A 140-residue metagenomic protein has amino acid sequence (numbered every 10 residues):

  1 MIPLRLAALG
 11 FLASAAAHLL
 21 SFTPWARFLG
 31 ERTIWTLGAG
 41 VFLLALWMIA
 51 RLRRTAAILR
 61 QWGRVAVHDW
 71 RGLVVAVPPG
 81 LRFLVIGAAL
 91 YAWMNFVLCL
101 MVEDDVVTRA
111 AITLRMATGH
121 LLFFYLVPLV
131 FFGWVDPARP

Functional and structural regions predicted by a protein language model:
M1-A45: N-terminal signal-anchor transmembrane alpha-helix
L4, R71-A92: Loop-to-transmembrane boundary segments
A7, L84-G87, Y91-P140: Alpha-helical membrane-associated segments of multi-pass integral membrane proteins
T23, W47-R53, W134-D136: Structural signal for the C-terminal ends of transmembrane alpha-helices and the immediately following loop
W35-W47, R115-L126: Canonical hydrophobic alpha-helical transmembrane segment
L44-R64: Membrane-water interface of transmembrane alpha-helices
A57-A76, R139-P140: Cytosolic juxtamembrane segments of membrane proteins
